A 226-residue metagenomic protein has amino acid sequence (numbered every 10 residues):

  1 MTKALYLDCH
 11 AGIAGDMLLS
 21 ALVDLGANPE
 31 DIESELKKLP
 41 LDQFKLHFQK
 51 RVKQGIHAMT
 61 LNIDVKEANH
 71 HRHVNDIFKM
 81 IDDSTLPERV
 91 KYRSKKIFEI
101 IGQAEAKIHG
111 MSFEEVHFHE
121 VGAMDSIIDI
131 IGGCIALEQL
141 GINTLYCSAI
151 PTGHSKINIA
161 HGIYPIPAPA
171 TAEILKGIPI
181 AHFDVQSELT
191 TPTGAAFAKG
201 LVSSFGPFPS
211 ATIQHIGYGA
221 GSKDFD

Functional and structural regions predicted by a protein language model:
M1-L5: Extreme N-terminal starter segment of soluble prokaryotic enzymes
L7-L19, F118-G141, D224: Conserved phosphate/anionic-ligand binding catalytic regions in large, soluble enzymes, centered on
I13-D16, I56, A123, A195 (+1 more regions): Gly/Ser/Thr-rich helix-start
S20-D24, C134-E138, K199-S203: Short glycine/serine- and small hydrophobic-enriched flexible loop segments
D24-H109, A168, L175-I180, V185-A195 (+1 more regions): Glycine-rich nucleotide/cofactor/substrate-binding loop typically near the N-terminus or early in the first domain
L25-S34, L137-C147: Phosphate-handling active-site elements
G102-E120, M124: Alpha-helical transmembrane cores and adjacent cytosolic helix/loop segments of polytopic membrane transporters
I142-D226: Mobile "lid/hinge" segments at catalytic clefts and subdomain interfaces of large enzymes
